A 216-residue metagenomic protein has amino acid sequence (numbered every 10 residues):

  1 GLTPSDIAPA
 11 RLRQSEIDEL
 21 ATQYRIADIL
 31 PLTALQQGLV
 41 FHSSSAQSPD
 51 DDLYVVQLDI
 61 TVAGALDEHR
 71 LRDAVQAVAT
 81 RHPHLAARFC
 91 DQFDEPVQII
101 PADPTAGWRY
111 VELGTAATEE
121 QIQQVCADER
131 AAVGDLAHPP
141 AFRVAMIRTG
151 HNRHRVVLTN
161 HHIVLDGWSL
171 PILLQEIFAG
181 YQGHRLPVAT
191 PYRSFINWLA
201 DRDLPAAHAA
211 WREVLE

Functional and structural regions predicted by a protein language model:
G1, R25-A102, A116-R202, A210-E213: Acyl-group handoff/entry surfaces in thioester-processing enzymes
G1-L30: Flexible, low-complexity inter-domain linkers and amphipathic docking helices that mediate domain-domain
I7, I17-A21, W108, L186 (+1 more regions): Generic hydrophobic, helix-prone segments enriched in Leu/Val/Ile
D103-Y110: Short, charged/polar, Gly/Pro-enriched secondary-structure boundary elements
